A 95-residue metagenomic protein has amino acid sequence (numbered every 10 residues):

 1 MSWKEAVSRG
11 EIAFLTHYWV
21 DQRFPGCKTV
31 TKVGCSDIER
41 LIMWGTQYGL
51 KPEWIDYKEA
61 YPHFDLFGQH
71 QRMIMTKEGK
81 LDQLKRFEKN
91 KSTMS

Functional and structural regions predicted by a protein language model:
M1-D21: Charged, low-complexity intrinsically disordered tails and linkers
V7-S8, T31, I42, T46 (+1 more regions): Intrinsically disordered, low-complexity proline/glycine-rich segments
A13-F14, K32, H63-D65: Ordered hydrophobic segments in well-structured contexts
F14-P25, G49-Y57: Short, flexible, solvent-exposed loop/turn segments with mixed acidic/basic and small polar residues
C27-V30, K58-A60: Short, contiguous strand/loop micro-motifs
T31-D37: Short, surface-exposed ligand-recognition loops at beta-strand->loop->(often short) alpha-helix junctions that present
E39-R40, H70: Short Gly/charged-rich anion-binding patches and loops
T46-S95: Short, compact, well-ordered microdomains
